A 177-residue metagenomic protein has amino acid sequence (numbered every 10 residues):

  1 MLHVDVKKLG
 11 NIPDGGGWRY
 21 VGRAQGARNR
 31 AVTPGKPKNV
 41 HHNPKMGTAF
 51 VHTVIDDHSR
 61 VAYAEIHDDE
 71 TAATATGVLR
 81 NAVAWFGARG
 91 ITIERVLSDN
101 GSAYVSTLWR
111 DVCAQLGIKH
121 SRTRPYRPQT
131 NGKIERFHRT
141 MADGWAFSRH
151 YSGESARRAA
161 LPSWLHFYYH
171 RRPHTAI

Functional and structural regions predicted by a protein language model:
M1-I177: Charged DNA-binding/catalytic regions of mobile-element recombinases
